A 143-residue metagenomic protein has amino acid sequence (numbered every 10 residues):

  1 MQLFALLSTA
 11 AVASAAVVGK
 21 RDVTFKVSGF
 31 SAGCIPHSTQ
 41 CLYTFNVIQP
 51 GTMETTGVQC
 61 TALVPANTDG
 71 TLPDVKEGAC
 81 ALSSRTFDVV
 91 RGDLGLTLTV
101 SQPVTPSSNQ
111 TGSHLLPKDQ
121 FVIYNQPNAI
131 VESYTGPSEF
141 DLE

Functional and structural regions predicted by a protein language model:
M1-Q2, V23, Y43, R85 (+2 more regions): Short non-domain terminal segments
M1-R21: Fungal secretory targeting signals
S8, A13, C34-H37, E54 (+5 more regions): A broad, structure-centric signal for solvent-exposed, well-ordered loop/edge residues that line or flank functional
A10-A16, C60-A62, G112: Small-side-chain structural scaffolding
V18-T68: Short, surface-exposed binding/anchoring microloops in extracellular/periplasmic proteins
G70-E143: Acidic, low-complexity intrinsically disordered segments
